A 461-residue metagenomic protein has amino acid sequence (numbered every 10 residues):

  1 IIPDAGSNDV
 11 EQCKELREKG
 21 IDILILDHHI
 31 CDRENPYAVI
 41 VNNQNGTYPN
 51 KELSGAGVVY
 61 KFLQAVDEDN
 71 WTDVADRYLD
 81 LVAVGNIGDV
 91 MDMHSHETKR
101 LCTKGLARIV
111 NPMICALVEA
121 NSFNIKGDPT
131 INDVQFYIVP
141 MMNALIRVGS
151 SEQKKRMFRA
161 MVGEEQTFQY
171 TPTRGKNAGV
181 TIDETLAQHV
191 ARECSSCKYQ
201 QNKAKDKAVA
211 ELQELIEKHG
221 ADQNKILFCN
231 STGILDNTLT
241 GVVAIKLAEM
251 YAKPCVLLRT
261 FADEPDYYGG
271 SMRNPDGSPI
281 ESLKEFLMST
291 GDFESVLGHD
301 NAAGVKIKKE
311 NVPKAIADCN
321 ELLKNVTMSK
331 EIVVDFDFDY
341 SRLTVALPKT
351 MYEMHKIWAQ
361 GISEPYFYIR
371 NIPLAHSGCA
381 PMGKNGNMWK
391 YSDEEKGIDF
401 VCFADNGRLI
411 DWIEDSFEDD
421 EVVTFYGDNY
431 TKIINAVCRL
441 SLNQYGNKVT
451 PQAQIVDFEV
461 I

Functional and structural regions predicted by a protein language model:
I1-N35, V41, K207-A210, E214 (+2 more regions): N-terminal small/polar loop signature for handling phosphorylated ligands or for N-terminal nucleophile
D9, H29-E34, T47-Y48, D263-P265 (+1 more regions): Short gly/pro/ser/thr-enriched loop/turn and capping motifs at secondary-structure boundaries
E18-G20, D67-A317, E331, F336-Y340 (+1 more regions): Hydrophobic helix-and-loop "lid/oligomerization" segment in the mid-to-C-terminal part of catalytic domains
E34-G88, G298-H299: Short alpha-helices
A303, N311-I316, V422-F425, N429-I461: OB-fold single-stranded nucleic acid-binding module
V312-P373: Anionic-ligand-binding alpha/beta catalytic cores of soluble enzymes and soluble regulatory domains that recognize
G361-N387, A436: Structural detector for short beta-strands of small beta-barrel domains
K396-Y426: Beta-strand/loop nucleic-acid-binding surfaces
